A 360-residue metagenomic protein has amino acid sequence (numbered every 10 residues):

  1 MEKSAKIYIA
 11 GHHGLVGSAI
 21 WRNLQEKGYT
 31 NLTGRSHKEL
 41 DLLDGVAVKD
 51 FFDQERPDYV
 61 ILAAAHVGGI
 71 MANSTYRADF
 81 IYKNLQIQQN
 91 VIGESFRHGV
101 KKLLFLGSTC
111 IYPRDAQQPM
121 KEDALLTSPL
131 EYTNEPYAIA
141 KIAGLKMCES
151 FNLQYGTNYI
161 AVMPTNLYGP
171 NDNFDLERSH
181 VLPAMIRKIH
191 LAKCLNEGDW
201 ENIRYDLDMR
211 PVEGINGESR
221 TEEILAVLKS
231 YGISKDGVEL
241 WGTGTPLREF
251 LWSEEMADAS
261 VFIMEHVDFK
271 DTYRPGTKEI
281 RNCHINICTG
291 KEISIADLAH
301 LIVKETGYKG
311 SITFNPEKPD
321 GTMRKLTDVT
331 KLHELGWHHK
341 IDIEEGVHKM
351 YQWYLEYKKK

Functional and structural regions predicted by a protein language model:
A10, R35, V60-A64, L103-T109 (+1 more regions): SDR active-site strand-loop-helix element
G11, L15, A19-K27, L191-K360: C-terminal substrate-binding subdomain of Rossmann-fold SDR/epimerase-dehydratase oxidoreductases
Q25-D50: Adenosine-cofactor binding site in Rossmann-like domains, unifying the SAM/SAH pocket of S-adenosylmethionine-dependent
G45-L85, E94-R97, T109, R114: NAD(P)H-binding glycine-rich loop region in Rossmannoid oxidoreductase-like domains and their noncatalytic homologs
I81, L85, T133-L145, D175-P183 (+2 more regions): Short-chain dehydrogenase/reductase
I87, V91-S95, M147-C148, A259 (+1 more regions): Hydrophobic positions on the long internal alpha-helix of Rossmann-like NAD(P)-dependent oxidoreductase domains
Q89-N134, I160, N173: Conserved Rossmann-fold NAD(P)-dependent oxidoreductase catalytic core, especially the SDR/UDP-sugar
Y132-T165, V181-E197: Active-site Tyr-X1-5-Lys
